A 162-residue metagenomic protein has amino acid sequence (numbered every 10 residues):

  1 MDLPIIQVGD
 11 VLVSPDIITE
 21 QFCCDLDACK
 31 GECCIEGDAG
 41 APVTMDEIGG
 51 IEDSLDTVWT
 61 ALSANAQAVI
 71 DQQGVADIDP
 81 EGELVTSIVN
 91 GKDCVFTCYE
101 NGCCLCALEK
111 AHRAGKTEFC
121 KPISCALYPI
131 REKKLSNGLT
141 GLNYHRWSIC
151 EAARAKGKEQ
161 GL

Functional and structural regions predicted by a protein language model:
M1-L162: Short loop/turn segments that flank or connect secondary-structure elements
